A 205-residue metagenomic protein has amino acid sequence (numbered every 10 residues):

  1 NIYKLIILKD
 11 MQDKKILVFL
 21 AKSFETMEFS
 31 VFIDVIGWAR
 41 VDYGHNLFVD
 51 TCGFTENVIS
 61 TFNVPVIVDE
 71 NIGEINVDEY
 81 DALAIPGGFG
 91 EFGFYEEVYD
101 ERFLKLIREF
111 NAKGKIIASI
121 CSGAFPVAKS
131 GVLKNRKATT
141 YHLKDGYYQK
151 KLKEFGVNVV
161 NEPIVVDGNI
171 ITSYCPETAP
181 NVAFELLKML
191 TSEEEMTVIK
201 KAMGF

Functional and structural regions predicted by a protein language model:
L5-K113, F125-K129, K151-N161, N169-F205: Extended, subdomain-level signal for the structured scaffold at the beginning of enzyme domains
A112-I117, K134-A138: Short active-site oxyanion
C121: Aromatic-residue-lined binding/catalytic grooves and analogous aromatic/hydrophobic interfacial grooves in multimeric
L133-N161: A conserved active-site-flanking secondary-structure segment within enzyme catalytic domains
V166: Cytochrome P450 catalytic-domain "roof"
